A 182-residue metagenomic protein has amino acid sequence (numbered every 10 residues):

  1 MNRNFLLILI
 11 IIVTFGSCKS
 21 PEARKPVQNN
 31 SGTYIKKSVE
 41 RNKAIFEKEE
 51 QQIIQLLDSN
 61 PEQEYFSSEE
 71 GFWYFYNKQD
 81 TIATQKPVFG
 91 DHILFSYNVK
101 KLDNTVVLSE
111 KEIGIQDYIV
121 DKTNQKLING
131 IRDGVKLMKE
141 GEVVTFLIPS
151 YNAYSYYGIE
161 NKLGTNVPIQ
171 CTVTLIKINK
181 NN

Functional and structural regions predicted by a protein language model:
M1-C18: Sec-dependent bacterial lipoprotein signal peptides
C18-N182: Cross-family detector of peptidyl-prolyl cis-trans isomerase
